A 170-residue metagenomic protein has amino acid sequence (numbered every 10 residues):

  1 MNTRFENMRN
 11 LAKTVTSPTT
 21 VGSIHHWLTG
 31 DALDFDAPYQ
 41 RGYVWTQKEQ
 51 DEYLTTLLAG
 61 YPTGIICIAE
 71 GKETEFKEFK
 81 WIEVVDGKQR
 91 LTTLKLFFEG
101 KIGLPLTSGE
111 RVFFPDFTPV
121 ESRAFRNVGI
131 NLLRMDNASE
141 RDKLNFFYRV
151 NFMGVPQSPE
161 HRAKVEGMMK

Functional and structural regions predicted by a protein language model:
N2-S23, A37-Q47, D51-K170: Basic- and aromatic-enriched surface patches that contact anionic nucleotides/nucleic acids
T29-P38: A short, surface-exposed helix-loop junction/capping segment
